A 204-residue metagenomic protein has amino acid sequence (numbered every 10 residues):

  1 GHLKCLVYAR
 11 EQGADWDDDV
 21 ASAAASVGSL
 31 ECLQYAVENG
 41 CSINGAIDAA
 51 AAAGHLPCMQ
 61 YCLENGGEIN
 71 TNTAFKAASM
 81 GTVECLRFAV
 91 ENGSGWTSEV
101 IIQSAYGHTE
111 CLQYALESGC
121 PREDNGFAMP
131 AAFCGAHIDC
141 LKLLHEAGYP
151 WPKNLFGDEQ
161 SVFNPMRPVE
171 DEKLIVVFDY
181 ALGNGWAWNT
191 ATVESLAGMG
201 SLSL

Functional and structural regions predicted by a protein language model:
G1-L204: Ankyrin repeat (ANK) tandem alpha-helical domains that serve as protein-protein interaction scaffolds, prominent
